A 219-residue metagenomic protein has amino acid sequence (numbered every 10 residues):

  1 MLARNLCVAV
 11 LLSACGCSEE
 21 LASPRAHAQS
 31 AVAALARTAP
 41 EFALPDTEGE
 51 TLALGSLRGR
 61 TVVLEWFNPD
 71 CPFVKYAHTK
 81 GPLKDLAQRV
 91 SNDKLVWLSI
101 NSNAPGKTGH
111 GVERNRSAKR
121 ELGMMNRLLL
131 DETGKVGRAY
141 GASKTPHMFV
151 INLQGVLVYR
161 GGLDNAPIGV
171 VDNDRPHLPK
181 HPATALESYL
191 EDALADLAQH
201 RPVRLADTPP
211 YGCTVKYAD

Functional and structural regions predicted by a protein language model:
N5-A14: Bacterial N-terminal signal peptides
S18-E41: N-proximal helix/coil linker or "cap" segments that precede and/or mark the start of modular domains
F42-V62: A short beta-strand-turn-helix
G55-K75, L194: Short active-site neighborhood of thiol/selenol oxidoreductases, capturing the structured segment around
G59-V62, N92-W97, G123-N126, L153-Q154: Loop/turn elements at helix/coil->beta-strand transitions in domains of secreted/extracellular proteins
N68-T79, P105, M148, C213-K216: Short, thiol/selenol-centered motifs that function as redox-active sites or metal-ligating centers
K75-E121, L130-A139: Structural microenvironment flanking redox-active thiols in thiol-disulfide oxidoreductases
E132-D219: Thiol/selenol-based redox catalytic cores and closely related redox-interacting motifs
